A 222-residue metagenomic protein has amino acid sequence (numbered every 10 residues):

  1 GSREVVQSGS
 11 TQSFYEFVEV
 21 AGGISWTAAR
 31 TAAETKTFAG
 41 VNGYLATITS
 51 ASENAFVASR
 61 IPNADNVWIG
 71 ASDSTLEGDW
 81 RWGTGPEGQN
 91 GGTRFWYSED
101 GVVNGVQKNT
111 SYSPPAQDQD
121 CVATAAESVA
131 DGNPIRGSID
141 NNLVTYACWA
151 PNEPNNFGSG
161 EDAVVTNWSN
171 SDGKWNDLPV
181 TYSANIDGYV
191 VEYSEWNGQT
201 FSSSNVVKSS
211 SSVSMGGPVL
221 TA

Functional and structural regions predicted by a protein language model:
G1-A222: Extracellular, disulfide-bonded carbohydrate-recognition/adhesion ectodomains, dominated by C-type lectin-like domains
